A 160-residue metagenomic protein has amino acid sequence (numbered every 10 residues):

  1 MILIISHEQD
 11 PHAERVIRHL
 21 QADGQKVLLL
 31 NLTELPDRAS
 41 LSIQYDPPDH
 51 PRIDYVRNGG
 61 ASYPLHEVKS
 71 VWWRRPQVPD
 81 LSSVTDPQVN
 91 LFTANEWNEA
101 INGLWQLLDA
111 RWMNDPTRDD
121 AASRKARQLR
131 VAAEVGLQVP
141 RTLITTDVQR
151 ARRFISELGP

Functional and structural regions predicted by a protein language model:
M1-V56, G60, L65-K69, P87-P160: Active-site nucleotide/adenylate-binding loops and adjacent lid/helix of ATP-dependent enzymes
S70, R75-P79: Short glycine-rich anion-binding loops that position phosphate/pyrophosphate groups of nucleotides and phosphorylated
P79-S82, A121: Short catalytic/ligand-binding loop motif for oxyanion handling, primarily in non-cytosolic enzymes, centered on
